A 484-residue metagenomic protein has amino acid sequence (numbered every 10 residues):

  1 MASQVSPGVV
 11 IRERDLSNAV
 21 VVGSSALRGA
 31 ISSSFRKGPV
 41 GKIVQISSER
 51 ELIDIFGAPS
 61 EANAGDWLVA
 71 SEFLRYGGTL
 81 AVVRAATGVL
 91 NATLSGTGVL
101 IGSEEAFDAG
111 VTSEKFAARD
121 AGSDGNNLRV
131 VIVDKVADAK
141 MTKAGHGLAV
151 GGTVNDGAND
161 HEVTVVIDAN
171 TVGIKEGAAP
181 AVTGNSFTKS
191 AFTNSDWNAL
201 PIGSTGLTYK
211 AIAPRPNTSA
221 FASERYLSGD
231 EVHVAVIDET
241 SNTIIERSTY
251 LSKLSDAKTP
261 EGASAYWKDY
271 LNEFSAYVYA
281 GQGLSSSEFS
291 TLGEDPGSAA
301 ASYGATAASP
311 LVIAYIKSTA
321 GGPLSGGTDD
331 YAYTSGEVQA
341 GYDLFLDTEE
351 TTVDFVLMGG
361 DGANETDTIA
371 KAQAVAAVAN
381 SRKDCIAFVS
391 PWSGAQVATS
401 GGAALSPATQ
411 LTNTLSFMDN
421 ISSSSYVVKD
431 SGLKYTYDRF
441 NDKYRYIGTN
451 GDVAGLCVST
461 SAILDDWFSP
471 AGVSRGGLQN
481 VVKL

Functional and structural regions predicted by a protein language model:
M1-L484: A glycine- and small-residue-enriched flexible loop/hinge signal that marks low-structured segments
